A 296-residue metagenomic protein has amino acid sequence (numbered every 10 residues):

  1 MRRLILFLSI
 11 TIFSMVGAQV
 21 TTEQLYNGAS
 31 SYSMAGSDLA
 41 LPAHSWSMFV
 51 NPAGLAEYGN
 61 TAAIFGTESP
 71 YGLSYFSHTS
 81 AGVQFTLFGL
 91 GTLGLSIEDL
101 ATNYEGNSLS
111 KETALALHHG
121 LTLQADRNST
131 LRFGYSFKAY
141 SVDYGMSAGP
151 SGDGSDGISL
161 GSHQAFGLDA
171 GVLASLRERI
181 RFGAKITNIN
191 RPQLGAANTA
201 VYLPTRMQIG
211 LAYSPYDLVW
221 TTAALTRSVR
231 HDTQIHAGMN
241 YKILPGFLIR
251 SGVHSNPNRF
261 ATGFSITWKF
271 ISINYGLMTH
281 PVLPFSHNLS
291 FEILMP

Functional and structural regions predicted by a protein language model:
M1-L4, A125-R127: Positively charged n-region of N-terminal signal peptides that target proteins for export
R3-V16: Sec-dependent N-terminal signal peptides
Q19-P296: Subset of outer-membrane beta-barrel
